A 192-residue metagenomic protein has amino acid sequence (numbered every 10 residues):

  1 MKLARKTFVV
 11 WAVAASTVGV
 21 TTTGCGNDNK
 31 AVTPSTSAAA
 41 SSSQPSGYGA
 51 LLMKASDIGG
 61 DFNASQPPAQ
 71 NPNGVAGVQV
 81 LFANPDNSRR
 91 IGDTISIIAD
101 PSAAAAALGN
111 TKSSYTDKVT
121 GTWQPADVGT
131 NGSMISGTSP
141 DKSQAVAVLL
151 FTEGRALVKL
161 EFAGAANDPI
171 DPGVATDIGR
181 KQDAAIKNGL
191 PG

Functional and structural regions predicted by a protein language model:
K2, K6, V10, G26-A83 (+3 more regions): N-terminal "mature-domain start" segment
W11-V18: Classic N-terminal secretory signal peptides
V20-G24: C-terminal motif of bacterial Sec signal peptides marking the signal peptidase cleavage site
A50, S96-A99, N167-V174: Extracytoplasmic/periplasmic, Sec-exported soluble proteins
A76, R89-G92, A145, A156: Residues at beta-strand starts and edge strands
V78-L108: A short acidic-to-branched-hydrophobic micro-motif
I98-P125: Conserved polar/disulfide-associated segments of primarily extracytoplasmic proteins
V128-S133, T138-G192: Extracellularly exposed regions in secreted/surface proteins, prominently low-complexity, repeat-rich
